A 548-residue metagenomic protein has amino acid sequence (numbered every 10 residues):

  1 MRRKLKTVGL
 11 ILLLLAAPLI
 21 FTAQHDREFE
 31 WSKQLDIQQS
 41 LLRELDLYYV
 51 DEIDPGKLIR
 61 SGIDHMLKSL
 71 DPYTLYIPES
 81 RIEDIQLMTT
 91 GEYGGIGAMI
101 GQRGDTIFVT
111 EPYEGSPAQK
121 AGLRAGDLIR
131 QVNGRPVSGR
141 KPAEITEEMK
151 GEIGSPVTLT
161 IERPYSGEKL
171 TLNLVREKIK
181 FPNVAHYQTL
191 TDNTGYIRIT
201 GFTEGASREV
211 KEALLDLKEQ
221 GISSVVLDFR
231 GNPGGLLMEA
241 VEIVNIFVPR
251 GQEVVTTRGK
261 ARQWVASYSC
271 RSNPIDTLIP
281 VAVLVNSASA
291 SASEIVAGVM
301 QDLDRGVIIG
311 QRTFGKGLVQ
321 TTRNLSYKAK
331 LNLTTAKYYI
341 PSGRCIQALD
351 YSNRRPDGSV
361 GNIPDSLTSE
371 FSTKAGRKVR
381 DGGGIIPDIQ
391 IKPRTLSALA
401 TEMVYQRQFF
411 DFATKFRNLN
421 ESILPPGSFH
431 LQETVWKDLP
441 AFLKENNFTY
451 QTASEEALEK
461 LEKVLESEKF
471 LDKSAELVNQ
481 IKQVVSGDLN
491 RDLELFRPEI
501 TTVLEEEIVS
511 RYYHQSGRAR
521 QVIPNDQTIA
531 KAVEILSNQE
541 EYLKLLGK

Functional and structural regions predicted by a protein language model:
M1-K6: Positively charged n-region of N-terminal signal peptides that target proteins for export
T7-T22: Hydrophobic membrane-insertion alpha-helices, especially the h-region of bacterial N-terminal signal peptides
T22-Q34, Q38, L42-P55, P78 (+5 more regions): Cleft-lining beta-strand/loop regions that shape enzyme active-site pockets
Y49-T110, G154-R176, F181-H186, I523-T528 (+2 more regions): Extended, small/polar residue-biased N-terminal targeting/export presequences and adjacent propeptide/linker tracts
E111, R140, N173, T334 (+3 more regions): Short linear motifs in exposed loops
A292, D304, Q311, G315-R377 (+1 more regions): Polar, glycine-rich mid-to-C-terminal structural blocks that act as macromolecule-binding/assembly scaffolds
C345-S352, P356-K548: Conserved functional hotspot residues or short segments at active or partner-binding sites across diverse domains
